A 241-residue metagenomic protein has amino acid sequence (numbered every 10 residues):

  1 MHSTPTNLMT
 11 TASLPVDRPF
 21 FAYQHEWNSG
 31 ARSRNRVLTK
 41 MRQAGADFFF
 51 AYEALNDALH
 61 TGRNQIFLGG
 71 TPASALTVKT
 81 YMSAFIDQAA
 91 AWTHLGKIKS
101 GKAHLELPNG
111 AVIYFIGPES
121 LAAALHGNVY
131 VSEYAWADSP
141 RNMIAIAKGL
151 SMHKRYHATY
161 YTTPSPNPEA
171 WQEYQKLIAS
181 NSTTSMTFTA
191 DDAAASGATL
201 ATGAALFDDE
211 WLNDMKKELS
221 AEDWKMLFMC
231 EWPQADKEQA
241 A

Functional and structural regions predicted by a protein language model:
H2-A241: Phosphate/NTP-binding elements of NTP-utilizing enzymes
